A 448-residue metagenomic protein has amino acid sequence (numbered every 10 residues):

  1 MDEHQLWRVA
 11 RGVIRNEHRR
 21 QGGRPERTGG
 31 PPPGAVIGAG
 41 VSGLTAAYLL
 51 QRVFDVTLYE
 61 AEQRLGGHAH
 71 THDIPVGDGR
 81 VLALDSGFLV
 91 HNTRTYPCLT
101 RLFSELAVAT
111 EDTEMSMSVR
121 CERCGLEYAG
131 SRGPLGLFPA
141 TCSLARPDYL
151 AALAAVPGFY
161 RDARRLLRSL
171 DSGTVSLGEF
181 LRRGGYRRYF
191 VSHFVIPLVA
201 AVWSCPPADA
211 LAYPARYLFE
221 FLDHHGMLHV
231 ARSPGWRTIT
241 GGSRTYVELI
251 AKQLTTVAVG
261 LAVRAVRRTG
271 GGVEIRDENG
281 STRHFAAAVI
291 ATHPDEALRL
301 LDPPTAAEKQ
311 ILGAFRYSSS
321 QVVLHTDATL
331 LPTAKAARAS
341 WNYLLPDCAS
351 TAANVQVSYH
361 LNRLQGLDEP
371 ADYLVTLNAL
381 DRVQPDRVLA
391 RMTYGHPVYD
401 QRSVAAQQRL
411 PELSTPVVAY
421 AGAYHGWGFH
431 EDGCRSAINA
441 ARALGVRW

Functional and structural regions predicted by a protein language model:
M1-G34, V53, A406: Extreme N-terminal leader/targeting segments of oxidoreductases
I14, G29-G30, R264-P397: Mid-domain catalytic core of redox enzymes that form a hydrophobic substrate pocket/lid adjacent to a catalytic redox
P32-T57: N-terminal Rossmann-like FAD-binding beta1-loop-alpha1 element of flavoenzymes
Q51-P75: Glycine-rich FAD pyrophosphate-binding loop
D73-L99: N-terminal glycine-rich dinucleotide-binding loop that anchors FAD/FMN and/or NAD(P) in oxidoreductases
T93-A215, F219-E220: Mobile amphipathic helical/loop "lid" adjacent to a hydrophobic cofactor/ligand pocket
S131-R132, T351-W448: Conserved flavin/dinucleotide-binding core of flavoenzymes
F221-I275: Helical element adjacent to the flavin cofactor pocket in flavoenzyme catalytic cores
